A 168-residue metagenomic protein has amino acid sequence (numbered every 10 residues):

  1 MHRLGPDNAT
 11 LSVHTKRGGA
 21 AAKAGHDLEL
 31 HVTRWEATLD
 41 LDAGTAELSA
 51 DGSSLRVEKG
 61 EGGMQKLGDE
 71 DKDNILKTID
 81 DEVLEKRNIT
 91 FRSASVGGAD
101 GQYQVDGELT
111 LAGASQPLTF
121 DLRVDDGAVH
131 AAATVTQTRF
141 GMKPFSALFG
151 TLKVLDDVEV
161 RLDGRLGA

Functional and structural regions predicted by a protein language model:
M1-A168: Low-complexity, acidic/polar, glycine-enriched regions of mature
